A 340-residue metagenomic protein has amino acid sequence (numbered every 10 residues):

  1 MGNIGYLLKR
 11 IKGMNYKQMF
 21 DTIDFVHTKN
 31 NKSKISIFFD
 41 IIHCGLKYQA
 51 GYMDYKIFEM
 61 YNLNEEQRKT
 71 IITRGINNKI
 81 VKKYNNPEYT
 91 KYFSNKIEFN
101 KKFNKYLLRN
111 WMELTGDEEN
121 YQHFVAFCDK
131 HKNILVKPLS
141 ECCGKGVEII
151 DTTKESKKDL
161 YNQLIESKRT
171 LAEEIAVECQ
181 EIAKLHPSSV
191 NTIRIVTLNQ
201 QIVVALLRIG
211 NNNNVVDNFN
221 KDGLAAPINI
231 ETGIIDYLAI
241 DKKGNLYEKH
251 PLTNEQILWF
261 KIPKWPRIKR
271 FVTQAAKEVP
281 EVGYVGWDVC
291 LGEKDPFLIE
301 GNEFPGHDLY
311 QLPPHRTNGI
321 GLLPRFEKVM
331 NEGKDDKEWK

Functional and structural regions predicted by a protein language model:
Y6, R10-A126, C142: Conserved N-proximal alpha/beta basic substrate-recognition cap immediately N-terminal to, or forming the N-lobe
F93, I97, L114-F124, G144-E148 (+2 more regions): Domain-scale recognition of functional cores that engage charged ligands
N110, I134-L160: Glycine-rich phosphate-binding loop of ATP-grasp-fold ATP-dependent ligases
V125-L135: Acidic/histidine-enriched active-site and ligand-binding environments that engage anionic O-linkages
T152-D241: Phosphate-binding site of ATP-dependent enzymes
N212-K221, Y247, D308-P313: A short, polar/proline- and glycine-enriched secondary-structure boundary/capping micro-motif
F219-K264, F271: Internal helical hairpin/lid segments
E248-T273, K277-Y284, L291-K340: C-terminal active-site "lid" helix and adjoining low-complexity regulatory extension at the edge of ATP-using catalytic
